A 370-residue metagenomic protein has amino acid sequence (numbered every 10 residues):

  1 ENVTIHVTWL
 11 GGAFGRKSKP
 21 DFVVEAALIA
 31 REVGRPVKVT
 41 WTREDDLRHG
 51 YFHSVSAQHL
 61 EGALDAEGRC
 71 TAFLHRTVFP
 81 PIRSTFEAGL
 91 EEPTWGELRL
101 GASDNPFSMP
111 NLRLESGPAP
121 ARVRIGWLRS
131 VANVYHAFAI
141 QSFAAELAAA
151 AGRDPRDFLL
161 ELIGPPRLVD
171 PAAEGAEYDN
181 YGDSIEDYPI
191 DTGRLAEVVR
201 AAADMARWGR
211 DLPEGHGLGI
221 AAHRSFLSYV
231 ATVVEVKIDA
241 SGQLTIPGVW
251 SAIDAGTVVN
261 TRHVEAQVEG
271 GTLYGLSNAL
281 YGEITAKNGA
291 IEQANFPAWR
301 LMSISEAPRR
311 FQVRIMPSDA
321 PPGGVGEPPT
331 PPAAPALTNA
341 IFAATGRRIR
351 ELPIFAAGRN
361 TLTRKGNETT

Functional and structural regions predicted by a protein language model:
E1-T370: Cofactor-binding beta-sheet edge motifs in enzyme active sites
